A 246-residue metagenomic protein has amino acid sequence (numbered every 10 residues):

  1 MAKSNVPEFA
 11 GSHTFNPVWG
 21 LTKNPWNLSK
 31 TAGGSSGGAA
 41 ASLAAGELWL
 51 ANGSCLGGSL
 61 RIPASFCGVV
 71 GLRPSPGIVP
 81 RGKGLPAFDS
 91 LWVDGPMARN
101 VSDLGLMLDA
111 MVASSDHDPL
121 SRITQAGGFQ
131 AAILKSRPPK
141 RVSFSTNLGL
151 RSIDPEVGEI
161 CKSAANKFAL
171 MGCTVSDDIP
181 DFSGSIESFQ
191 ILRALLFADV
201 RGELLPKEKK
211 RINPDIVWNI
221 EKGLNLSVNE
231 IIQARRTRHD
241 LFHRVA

Functional and structural regions predicted by a protein language model:
M1-M111: Short glycine/serine-rich loop segments
G34, D89, G128, Q233 (+1 more regions): Short, conserved clusters of charged catalytic residues that mark active-site and nucleotide-handling motifs
R73-E159, S163-A164: A short helix-breaking turn/cap at a secondary-structure junction
D103-L106, E159-S163, K167-L170, Q233-D240 (+1 more regions): A non-catalytic, amphipathic alpha-helix used as a structural packing/dimerization or gating element in enzyme scaffolds
D116-R122, A169-P180: Flexible, glycine/charged-enriched surface loops at secondary-structure junctions
L134-S145, S176, L192-F242: Short helix-loop capping/hinge segments that flank enzyme active sites or metal/cofactor-binding pockets
L150-P155, S188, N229-Q233: A generic structural signal for short coil/turn motifs at secondary-structure boundaries
P155-V157, I186-L196: Short glycine/threonine-rich loop-to-helix capping motif typified by GTGT followed within a few residues by an Asp-Pro
